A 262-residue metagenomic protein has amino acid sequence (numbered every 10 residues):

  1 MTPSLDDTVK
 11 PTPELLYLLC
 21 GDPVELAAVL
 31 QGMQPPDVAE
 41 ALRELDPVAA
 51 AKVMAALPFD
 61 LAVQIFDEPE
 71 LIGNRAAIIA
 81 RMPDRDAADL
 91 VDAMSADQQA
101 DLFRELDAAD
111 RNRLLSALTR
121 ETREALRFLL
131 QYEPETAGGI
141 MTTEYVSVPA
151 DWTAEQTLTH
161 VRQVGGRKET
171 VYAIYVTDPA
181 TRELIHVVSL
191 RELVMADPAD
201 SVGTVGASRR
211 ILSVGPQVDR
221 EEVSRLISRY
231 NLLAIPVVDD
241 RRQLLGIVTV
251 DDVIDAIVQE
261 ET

Functional and structural regions predicted by a protein language model:
M1-T262: Hydrophobic packing positions in regular secondary-structure scaffolds
